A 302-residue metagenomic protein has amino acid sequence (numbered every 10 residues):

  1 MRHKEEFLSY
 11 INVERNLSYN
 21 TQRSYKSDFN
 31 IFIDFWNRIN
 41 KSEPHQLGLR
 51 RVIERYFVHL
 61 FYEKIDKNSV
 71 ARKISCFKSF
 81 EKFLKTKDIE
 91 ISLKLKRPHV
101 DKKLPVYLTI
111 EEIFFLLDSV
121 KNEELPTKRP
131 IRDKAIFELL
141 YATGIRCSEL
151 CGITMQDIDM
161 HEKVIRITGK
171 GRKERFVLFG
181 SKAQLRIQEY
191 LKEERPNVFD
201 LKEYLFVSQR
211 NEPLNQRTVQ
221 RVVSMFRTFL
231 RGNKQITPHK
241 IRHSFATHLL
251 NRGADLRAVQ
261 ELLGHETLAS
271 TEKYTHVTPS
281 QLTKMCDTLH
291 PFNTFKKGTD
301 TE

Functional and structural regions predicted by a protein language model:
M1-E302: Conserved catalytic core of the tyrosine transesterase superfamily
